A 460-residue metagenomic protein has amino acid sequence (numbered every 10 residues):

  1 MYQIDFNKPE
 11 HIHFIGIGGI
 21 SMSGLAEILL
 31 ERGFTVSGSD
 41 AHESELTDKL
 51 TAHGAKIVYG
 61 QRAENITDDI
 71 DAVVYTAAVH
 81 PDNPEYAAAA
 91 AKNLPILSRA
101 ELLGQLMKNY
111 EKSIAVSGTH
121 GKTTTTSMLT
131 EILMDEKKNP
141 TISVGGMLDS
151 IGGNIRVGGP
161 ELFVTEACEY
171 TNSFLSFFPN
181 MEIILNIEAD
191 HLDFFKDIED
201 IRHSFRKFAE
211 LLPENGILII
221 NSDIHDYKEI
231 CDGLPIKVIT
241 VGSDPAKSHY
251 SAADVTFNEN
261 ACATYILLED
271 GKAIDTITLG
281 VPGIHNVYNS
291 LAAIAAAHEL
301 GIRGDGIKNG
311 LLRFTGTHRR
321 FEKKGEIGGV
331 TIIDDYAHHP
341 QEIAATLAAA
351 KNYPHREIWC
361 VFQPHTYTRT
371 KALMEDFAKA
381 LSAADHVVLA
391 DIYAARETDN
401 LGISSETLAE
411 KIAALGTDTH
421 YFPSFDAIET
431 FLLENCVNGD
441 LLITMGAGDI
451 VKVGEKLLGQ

Functional and structural regions predicted by a protein language model:
M1-S98, L102, I217, S251-A253 (+1 more regions): N-terminal leader/targeting and accessory segments in enzymes
Y2-H13, S21, L25-R32, Y110 (+4 more regions): Nucleotide phosphate-binding/pyrophosphate-handling subdomain across enzymes that bind or process nucleotide phosphates
D5, I28-E31, T51, E64-I66 (+4 more regions): Phosphate-binding loop of NTP-binding sites
I12-F14, V73, I114, P140 (+3 more regions): Conserved hydrophobic helix-helix packing surfaces used for dimerization/oligomerization
F34-A41, L218-S222, C360-Q363, A384-A394: Short internal beta-strands
S39-D40, V58-Q61, L97-G104, S143-G146 (+4 more regions): Beta-strand->loop->alpha-helix junctions that form or flank phosphate-binding loops in nucleotide-handling enzymes
D68-A72, E161, N438-D440: Short acidic/histidine-rich motifs immediately flanking catalytic phosphotransfer sites in two-component signaling
A378-N438: C-terminal helical cap/extension that packs against the catalytic core of soluble nucleotide-cofactor enzymes
